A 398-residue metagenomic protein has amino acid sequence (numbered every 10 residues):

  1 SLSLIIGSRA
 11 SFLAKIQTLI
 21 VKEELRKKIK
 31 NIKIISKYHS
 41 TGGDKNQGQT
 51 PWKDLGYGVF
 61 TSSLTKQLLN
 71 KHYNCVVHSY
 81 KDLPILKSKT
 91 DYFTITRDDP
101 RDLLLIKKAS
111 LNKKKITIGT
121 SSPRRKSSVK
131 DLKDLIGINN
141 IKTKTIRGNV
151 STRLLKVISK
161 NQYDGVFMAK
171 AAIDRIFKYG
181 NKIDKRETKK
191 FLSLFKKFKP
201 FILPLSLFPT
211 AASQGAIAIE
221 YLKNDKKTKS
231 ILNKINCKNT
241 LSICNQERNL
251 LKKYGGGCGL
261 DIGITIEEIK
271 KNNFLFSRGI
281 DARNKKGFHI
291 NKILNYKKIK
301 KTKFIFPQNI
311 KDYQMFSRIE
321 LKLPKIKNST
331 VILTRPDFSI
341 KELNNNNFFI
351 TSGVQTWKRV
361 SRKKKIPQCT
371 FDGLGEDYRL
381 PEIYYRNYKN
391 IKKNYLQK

Functional and structural regions predicted by a protein language model:
S1-L55, T61, L83-L86, K126-S127 (+1 more regions): Small-molecule-sensing regulatory modules
S3-I5, K115-T117, K392: Residues that mark the start of a beta-strand
K30, L64, D281-K398: Signature of uroporphyrinogen-III synthase
G48-C75, K325-S339: Short, structured active-site "lid" loops
L69-H78, S159-F167: Alpha-to-beta junction loops
K81, L86-I141, F198-F201, L205-S206 (+1 more regions): A conserved helix-loop-strand patch within extracytoplasmic ligand-binding domains of the periplasmic binding
K108-K114, N224-I231, K358: Short helix-loop capping/hinge motifs at secondary-structure junctions, enriched in acidic/polar residues
